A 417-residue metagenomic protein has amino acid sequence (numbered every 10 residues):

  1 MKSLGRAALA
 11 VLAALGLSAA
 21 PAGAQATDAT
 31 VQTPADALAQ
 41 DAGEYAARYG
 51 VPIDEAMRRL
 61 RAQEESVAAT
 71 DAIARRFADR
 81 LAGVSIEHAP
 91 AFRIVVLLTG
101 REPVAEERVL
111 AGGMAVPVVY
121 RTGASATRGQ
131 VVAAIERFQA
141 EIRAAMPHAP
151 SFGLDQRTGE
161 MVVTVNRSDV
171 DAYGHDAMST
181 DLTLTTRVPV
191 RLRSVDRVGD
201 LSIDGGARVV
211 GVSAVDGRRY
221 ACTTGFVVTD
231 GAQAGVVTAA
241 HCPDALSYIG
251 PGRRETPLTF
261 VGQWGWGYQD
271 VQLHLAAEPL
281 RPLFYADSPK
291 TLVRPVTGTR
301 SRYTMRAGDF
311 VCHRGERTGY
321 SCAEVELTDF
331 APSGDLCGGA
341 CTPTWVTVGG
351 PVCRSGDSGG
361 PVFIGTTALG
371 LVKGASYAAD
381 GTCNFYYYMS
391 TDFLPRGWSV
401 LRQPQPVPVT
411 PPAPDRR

Functional and structural regions predicted by a protein language model:
M1-T27: Secretory targeting and sorting signals
L15-A19, L97, V163, D357 (+1 more regions): Primarily hydrophobic membrane-targeting regions of prokaryotic envelope proteins
D28-Q32, E55, R417: Polybasic, low-complexity, intrinsically disordered segments
Q32-D36, A47-G50, M57-R61, S66-A68 (+2 more regions): Short glycine/threonine-rich beta-strand-turn micro-motifs
L38-Q40: General marker for long, soluble alpha-helical cores
E107-G113, V119-V236, S247-G265: Non-catalytic extracellular/periplasmic "stalk" and linker regions immediately N-terminal to catalytic or recognition
R193-R417: Terminal interaction modules at protein C-ends
